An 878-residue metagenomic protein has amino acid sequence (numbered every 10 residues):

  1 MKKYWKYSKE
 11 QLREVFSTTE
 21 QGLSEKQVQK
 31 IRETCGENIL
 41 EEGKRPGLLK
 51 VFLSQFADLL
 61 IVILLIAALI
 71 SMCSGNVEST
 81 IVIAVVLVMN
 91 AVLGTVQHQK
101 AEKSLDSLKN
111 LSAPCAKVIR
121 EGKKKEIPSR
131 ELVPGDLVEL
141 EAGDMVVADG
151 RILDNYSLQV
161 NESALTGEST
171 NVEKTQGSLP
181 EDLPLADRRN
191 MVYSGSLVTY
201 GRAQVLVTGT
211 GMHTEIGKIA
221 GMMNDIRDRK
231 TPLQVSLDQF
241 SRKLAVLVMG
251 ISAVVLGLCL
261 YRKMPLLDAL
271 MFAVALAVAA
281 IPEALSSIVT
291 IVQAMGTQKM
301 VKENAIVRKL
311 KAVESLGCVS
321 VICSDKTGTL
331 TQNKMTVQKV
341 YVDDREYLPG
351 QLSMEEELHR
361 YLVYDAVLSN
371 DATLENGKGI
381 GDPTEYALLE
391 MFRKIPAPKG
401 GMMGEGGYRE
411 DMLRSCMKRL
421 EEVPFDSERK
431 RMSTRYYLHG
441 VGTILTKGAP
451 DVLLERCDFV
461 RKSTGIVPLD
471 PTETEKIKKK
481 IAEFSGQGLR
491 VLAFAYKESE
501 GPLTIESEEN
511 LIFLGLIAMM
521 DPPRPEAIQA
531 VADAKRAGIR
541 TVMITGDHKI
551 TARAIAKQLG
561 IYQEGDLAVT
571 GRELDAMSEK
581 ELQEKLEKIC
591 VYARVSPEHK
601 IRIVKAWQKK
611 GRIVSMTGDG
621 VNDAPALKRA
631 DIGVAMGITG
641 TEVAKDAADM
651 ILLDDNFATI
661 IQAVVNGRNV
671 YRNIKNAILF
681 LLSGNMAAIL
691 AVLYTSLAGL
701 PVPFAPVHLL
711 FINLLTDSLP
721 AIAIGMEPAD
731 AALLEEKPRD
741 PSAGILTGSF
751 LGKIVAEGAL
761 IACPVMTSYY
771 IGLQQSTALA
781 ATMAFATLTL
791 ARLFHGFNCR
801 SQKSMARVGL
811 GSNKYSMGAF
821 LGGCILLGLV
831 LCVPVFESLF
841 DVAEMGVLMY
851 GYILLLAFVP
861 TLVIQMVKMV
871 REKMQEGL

Functional and structural regions predicted by a protein language model:
M1-E735, I745-L746, A759, Y770 (+2 more regions): Conserved cytosolic headpiece of P-type ATPases
L362, L779-A780: Alpha-helical scaffolds flanking conserved acidic
T716, I761, T782-G796: Generic alpha-helical transmembrane segments
R739-G758, A778-L779: Membrane-water interface at loop-to-transmembrane-helix junctions
P764-T767: Hydrophobic, aromatic-rich transmembrane alpha-helices and their immediate juxtamembrane boundary segments
C799: Hydrophobic, aromatic-rich cap/lid helix
